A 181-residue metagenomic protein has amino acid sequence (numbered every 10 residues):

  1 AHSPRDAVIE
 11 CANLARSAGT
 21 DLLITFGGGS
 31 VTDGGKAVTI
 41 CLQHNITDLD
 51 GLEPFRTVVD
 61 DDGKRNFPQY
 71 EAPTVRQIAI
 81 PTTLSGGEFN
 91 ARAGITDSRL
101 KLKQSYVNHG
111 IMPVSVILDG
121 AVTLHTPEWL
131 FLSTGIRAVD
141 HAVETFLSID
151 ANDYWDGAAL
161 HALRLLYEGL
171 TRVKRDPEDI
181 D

Functional and structural regions predicted by a protein language model:
A1-D50, R172-I180: N-terminal small/polar loop signature for handling phosphorylated ligands or for N-terminal nucleophile
C11, C41, F67-P68, Y167: Generic recognition of cysteine residues
D33-K36, I40, I78, S133 (+4 more regions): Residues on a specific face of well-ordered alpha-helices
H44-Y154: A glycine/threonine-rich phosphate-anchoring loop and its flanking beta-alpha core in nucleotide/phosphate-binding
T145-D181: Active-site segments that bind and position negatively charged phosphate/pyrophosphate groups
